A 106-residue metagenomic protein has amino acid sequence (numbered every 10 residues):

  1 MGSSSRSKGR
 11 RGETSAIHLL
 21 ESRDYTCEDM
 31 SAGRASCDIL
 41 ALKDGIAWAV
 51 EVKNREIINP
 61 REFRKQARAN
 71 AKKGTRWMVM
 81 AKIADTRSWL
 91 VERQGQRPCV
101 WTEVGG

Functional and structural regions predicted by a protein language model:
M1-G106: Catalytic phosphate/metal-binding cores of nucleic-acid and nucleotide-processing enzymes, i.e., regions that mediate
